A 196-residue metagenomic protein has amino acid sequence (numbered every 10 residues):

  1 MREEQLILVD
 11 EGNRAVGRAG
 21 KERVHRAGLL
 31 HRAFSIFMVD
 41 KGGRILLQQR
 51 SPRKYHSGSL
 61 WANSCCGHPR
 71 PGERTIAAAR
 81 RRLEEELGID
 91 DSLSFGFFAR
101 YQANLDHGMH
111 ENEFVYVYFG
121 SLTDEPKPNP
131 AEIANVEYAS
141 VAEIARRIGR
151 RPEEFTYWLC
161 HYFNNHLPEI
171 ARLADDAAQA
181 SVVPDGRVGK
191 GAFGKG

Functional and structural regions predicted by a protein language model:
M1-S35, K41: Acidic, metal-coordinating catalytic segment for phosphate/diphosphate chemistry, firing primarily on the Nudix
G20-E22, S59, F97-L105, M109-G196: Nudix hydrolase/Nudix homology domain
R23-F34, R44-R81, E85: Conserved Nudix-box catalytic region and its N-terminal flanking loop in Nudix hydrolases and closely related
I36, S64-C65, F95, Y116-Y118: A structural signal for short, well-ordered beta-strand segments
G43-L46, S92-L93, Y116: Conserved active-site beta-strand-loop modules that form the wall/rim of enzyme catalytic pockets and either contain
I89-A99: A short coil-to-beta-strand element that immediately follows conserved catalytic motifs
